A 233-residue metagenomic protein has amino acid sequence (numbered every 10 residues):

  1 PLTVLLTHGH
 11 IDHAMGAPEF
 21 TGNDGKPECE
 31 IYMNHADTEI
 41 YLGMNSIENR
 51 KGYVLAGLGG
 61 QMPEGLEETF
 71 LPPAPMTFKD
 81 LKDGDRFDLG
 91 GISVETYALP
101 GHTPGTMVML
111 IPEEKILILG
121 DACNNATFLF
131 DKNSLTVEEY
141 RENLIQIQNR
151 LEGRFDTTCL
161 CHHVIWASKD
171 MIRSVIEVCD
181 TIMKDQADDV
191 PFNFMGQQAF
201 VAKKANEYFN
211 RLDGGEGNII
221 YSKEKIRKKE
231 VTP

Functional and structural regions predicted by a protein language model:
P1-F87, N125, V178-K184: Active-site HxH/HxHxD metal-binding segment of metal-dependent hydrolases
H8, D37-E39, Q61-E68, T127-D131 (+3 more regions): Short C-terminal domain-edge/linker segments immediately following a structured domain
P27-E30, L55-A56, L110, T127 (+2 more regions): Hydrophobic transmembrane signal anchors and adjacent membrane-proximal interface regions, especially in viral
E64-T77, P100, G105, N218-P233: Short flexible/disordered coil segments
P73-P75, P100, L129, A202 (+1 more regions): Proline-rich low-complexity regions
S93-T181: Metallo-beta-lactamase
I145-P233: Accessory terminal helices/loops
